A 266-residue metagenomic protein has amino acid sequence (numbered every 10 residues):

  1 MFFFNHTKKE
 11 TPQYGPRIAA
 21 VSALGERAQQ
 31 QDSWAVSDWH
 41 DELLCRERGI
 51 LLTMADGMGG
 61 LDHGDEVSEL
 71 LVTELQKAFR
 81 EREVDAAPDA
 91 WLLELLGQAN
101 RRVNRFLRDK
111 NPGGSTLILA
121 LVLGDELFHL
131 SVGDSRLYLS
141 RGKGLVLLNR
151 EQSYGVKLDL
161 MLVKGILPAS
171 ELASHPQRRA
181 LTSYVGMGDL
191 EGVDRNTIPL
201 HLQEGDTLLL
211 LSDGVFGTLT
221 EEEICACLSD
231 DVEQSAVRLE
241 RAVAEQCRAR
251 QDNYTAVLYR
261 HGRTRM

Functional and structural regions predicted by a protein language model:
M1-M266: PP2C/PPM-type serine/threonine phosphatase catalytic domain
